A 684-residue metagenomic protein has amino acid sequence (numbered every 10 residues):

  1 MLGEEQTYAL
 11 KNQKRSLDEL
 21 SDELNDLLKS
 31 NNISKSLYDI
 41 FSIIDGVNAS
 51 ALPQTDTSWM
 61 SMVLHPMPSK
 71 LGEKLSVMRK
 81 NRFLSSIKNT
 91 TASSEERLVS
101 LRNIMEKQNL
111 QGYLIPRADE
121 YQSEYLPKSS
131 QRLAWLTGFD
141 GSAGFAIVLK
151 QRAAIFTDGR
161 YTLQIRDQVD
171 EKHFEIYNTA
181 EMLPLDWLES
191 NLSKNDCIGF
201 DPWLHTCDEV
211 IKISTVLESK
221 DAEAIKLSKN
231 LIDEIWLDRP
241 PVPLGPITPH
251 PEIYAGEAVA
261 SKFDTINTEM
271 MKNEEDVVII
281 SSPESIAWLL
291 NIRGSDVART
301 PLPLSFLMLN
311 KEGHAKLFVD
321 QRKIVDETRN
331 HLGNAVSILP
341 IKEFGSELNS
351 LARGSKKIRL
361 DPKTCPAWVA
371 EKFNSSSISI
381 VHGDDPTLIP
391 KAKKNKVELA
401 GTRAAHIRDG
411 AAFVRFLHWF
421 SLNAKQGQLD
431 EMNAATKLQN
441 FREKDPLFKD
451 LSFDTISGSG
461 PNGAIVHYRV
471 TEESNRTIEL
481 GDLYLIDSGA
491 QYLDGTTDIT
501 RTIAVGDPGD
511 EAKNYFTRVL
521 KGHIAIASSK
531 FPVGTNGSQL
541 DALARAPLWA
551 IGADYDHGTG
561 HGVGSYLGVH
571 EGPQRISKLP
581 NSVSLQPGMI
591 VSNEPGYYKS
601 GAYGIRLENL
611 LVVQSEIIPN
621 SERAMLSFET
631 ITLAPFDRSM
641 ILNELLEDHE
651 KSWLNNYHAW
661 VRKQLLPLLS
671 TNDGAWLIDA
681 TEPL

Functional and structural regions predicted by a protein language model:
M1-S86: Domain-length accessory/inserted modules outside core catalytic folds
L84-L684: Active-site neighborhoods and metal-handling regions in enzymes and metal-associated proteins
